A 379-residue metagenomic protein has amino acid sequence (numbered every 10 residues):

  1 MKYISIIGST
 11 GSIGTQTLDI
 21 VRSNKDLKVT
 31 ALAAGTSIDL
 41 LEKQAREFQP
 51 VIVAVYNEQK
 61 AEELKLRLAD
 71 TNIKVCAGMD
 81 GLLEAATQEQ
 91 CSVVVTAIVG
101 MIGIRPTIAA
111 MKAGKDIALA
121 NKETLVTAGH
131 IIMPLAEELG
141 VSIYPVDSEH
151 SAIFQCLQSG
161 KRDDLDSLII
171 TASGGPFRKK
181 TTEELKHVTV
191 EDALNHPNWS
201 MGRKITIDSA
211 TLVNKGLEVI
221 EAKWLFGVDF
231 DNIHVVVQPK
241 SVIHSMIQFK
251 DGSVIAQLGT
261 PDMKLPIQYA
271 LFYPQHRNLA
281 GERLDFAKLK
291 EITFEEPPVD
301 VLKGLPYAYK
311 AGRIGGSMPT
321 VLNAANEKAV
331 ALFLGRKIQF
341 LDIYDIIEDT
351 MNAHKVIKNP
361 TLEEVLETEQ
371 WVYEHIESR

Functional and structural regions predicted by a protein language model:
M1-R379: Catalytic, metal-anchored helix/loop core of enzyme active sites in primary metabolism
